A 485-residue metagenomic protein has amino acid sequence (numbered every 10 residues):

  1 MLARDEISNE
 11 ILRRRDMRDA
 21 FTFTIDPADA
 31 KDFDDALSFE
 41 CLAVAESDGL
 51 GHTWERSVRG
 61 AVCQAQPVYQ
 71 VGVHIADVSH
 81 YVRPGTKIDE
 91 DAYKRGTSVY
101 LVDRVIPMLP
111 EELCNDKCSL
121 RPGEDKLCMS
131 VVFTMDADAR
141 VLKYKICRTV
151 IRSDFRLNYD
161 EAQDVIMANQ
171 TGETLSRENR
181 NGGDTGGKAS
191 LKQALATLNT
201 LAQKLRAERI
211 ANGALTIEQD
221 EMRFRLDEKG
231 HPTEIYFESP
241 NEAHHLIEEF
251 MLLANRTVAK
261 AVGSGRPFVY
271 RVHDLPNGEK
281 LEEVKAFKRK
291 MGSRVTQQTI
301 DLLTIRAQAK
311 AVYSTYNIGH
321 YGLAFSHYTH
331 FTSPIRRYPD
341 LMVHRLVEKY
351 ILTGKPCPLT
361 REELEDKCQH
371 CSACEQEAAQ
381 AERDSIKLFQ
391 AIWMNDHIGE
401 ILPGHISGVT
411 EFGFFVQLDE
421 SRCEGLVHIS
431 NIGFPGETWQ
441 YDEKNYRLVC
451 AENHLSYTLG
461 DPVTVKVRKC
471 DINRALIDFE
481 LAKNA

Functional and structural regions predicted by a protein language model:
L2-P435, Q440, G460-A485: Electropositive polyanion-binding surfaces
Y441-C450: Short, structured beta-strand/loop micro-motifs enriched in basic residues and often containing a Trp
E452-H454, T458: C-terminal structured domains
